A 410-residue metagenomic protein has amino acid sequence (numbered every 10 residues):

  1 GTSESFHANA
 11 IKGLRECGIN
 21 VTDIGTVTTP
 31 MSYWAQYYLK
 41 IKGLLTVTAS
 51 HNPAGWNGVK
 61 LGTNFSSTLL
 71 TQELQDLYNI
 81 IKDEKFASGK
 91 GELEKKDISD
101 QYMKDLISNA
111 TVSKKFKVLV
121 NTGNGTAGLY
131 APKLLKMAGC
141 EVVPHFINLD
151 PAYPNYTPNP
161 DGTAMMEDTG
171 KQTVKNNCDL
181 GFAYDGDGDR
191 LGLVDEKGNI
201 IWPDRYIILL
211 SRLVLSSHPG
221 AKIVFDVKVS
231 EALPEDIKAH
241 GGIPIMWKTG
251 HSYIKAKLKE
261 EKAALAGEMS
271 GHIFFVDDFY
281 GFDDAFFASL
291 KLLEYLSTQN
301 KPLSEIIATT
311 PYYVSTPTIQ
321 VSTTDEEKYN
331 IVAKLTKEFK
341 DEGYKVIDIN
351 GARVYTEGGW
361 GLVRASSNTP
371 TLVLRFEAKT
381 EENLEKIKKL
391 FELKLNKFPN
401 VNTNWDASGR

Functional and structural regions predicted by a protein language model:
G1-W56, L134-V194: N-terminal small/polar loop signature for handling phosphorylated ligands or for N-terminal nucleophile
S3-A8, L74, G128-P132, P234: Short, surface-exposed alpha-helical segments at coil->helix boundaries
I24-G25, M31, Q75-K104, S108 (+2 more regions): Proline/glycine-rich low-complexity loops and linkers
K42-W56, T173-D195, I200, P244-D284: Glycine-rich phosphate-binding loop
G55-Y78, V194-L210, F279-L290, L296: A short, gly/pro- and small-residue-rich
N57-N176: Gly/Ser/Thr-enriched, mixed-charge loops and adjacent short helices that form phosphate/oxyanion-binding elements
S216-R410: Phosphate-binding and adjacent anionic-ligand microenvironments
